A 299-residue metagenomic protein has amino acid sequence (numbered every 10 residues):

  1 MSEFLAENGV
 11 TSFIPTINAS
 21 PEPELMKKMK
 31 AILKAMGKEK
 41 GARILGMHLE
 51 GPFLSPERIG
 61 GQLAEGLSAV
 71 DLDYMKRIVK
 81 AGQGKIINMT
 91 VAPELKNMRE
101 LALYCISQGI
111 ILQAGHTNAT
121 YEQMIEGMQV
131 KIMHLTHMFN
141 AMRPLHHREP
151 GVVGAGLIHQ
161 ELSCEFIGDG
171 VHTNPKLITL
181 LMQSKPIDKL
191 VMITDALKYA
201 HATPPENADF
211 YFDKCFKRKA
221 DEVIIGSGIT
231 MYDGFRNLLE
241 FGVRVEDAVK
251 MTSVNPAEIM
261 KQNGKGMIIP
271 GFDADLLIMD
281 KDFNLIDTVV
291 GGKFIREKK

Functional and structural regions predicted by a protein language model:
M1-K28, A42-S55, G82-E94, I110-L112 (+3 more regions): Divalent metal-dependent hydrolysis catalytic cores, especially in the metallo-beta-lactamase
E3-I14, S55-Q83, E126-M138, M142 (+2 more regions): Active-site gating loops and adjacent loop-to-helix segments of metal-dependent hydrolytic enzymes
L5, L49, C105, L135 (+3 more regions): Conserved, mostly hydrophobic/aromatic
A19-E22, M26, S68-L72, A92-L95 (+8 more regions): Electropositive phosphate-/nucleotide-binding environments in soluble metabolic enzymes
K28-E50, E57-Y121: Metal-dependent enolase-superfamily TIM-barrel catalytic cores that perform enediolate-based chemistry
K80-A200, K217-K219: Active-site core of metal-dependent hydrolases
A155-C164, Q183-F272, L276-M279: His/Asp/Glu-enriched, well-ordered alpha-helical/loop segment that forms or immediately abuts the divalent-metal
